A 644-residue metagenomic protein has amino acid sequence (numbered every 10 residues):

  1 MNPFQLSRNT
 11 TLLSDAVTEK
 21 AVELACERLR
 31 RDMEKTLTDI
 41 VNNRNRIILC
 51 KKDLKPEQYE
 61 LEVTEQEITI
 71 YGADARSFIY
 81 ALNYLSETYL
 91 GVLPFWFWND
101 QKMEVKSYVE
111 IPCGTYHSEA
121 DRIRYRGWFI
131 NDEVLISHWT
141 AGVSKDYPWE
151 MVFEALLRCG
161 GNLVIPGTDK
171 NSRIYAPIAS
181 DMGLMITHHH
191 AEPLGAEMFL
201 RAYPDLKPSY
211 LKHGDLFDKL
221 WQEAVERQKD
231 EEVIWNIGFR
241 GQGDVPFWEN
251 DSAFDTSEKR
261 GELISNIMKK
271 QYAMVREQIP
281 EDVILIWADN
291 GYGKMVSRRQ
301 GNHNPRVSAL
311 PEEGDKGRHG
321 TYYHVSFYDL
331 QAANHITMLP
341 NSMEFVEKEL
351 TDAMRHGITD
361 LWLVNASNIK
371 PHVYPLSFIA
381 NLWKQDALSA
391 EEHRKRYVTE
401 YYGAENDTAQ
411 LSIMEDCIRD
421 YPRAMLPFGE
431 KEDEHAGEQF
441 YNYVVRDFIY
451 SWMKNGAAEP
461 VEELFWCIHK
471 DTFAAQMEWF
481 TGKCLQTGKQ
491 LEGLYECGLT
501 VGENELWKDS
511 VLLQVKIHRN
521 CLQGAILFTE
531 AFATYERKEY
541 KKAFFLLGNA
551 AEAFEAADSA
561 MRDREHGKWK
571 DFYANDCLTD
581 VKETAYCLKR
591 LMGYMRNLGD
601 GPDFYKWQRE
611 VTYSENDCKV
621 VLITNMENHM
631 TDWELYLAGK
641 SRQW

Functional and structural regions predicted by a protein language model:
M1-A120: Contiguous, structured surface segment used for ligand recognition
K20-E27, G72, R76-Y80, V143-Y147 (+6 more regions): Soluble non-cytosolic domains of exported or imported proteins
E23, G114, F239, D255-E258 (+1 more regions): Substrate-binding groove of N-acetylhexosamine-processing glycoside hydrolases
A25, L29, F78-A81, W149-V152 (+2 more regions): Stable alpha-helical elements in mature extracytoplasmic
R28-T36, Y84-T88, A155, C159 (+3 more regions): Structured segments of extracytoplasmic/periplasmic soluble domains in secreted or envelope-associated proteins
I68-G72, I186, T321: Short hydrophobic-aromatic micro-motifs
D100-Y147, R299-Y322: Conserved oxyanion/phosphate-binding beta-strand-loop segments in alpha/beta enzyme cores
R122, F129-G301, V325-T337, A366-L382 (+2 more regions): Aromatic-lined carbohydrate-binding surfaces of glycoside hydrolases
